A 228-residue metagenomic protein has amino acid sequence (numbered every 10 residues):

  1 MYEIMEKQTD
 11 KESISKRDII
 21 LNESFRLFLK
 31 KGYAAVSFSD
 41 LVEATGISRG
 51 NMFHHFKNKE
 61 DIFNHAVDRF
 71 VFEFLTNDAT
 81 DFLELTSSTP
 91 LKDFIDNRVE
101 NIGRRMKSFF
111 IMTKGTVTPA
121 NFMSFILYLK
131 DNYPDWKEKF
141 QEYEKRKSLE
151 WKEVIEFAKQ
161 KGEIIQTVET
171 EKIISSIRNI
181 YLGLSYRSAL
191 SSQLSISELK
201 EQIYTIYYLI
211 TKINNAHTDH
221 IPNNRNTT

Functional and structural regions predicted by a protein language model:
M1-I4, N97-S108, L149, E153-K161 (+3 more regions): C-terminal peripheral helix-coil segments that are non-catalytic and often amphipathic
E6-Q8, I19, L27-R69: Helix-turn-helix
I19, E23-K30, N77, I126 (+2 more regions): Solvent-exposed, amphipathic alpha-helical segments
K59, A66, F70-F74, R98 (+4 more regions): Hydrophobic/aromatic residues within well-ordered alpha-helical segments
H65, A79-V117, T170-I177, K200: Hydrophobic alpha-helical connector segments
R104-G115, A120-N132, I206-T211: Helix-loop "lid/cap" segments that line or gate small-molecule binding pockets
K114-V117, S124, Y133-K161, K172: Amphipathic alpha-helical packing segments from all-alpha helical-bundle domains
Q166: Short beta-strand "wing" residues that participate in macromolecule-binding interfaces
